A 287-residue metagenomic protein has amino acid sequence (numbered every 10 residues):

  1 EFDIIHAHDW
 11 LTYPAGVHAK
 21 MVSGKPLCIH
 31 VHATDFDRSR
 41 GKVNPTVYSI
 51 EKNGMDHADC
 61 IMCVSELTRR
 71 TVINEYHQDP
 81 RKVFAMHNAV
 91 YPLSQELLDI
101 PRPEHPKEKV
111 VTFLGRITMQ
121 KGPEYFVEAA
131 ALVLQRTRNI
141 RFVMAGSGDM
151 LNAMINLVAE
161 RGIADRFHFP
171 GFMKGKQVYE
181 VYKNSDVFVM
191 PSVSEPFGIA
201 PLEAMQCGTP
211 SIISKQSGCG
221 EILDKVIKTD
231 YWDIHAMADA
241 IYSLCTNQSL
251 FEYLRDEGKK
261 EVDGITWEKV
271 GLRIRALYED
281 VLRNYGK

Functional and structural regions predicted by a protein language model:
K25-C28, F36-N53, P92, E96: Nucleotide-sugar donor phosphate/pyrophosphate-binding loop at the beta->alpha transition of glycosyltransferases
L67, A89: Carbohydrate-associated surface elements
E104-A130, R255: Conserved donor-binding/catalytic core segment of Leloir-type glycosyltransferases
I155-M173: Nucleotide-activated donor-binding/catalytic signature segment of Leloir-type glycosyltransferases, i.e., the conserved
F172-M173, E180-S185: Short alpha-helical donor nucleotide-sugar binding micro-motif in glycosyltransferases
V193: Aromatic "clamp/platform" in nucleotide-sugar-dependent glycosyltransferases that forms part of the donor/acceptor
P210-I213: Short hydrophobic beta-strand element within catalytic cores of glycosyltransferases and related nucleotide-activated
V226-H235, S243-Q248: Conserved acidic donor-binding segment of nucleotide-sugar-dependent glycosyltransferases
